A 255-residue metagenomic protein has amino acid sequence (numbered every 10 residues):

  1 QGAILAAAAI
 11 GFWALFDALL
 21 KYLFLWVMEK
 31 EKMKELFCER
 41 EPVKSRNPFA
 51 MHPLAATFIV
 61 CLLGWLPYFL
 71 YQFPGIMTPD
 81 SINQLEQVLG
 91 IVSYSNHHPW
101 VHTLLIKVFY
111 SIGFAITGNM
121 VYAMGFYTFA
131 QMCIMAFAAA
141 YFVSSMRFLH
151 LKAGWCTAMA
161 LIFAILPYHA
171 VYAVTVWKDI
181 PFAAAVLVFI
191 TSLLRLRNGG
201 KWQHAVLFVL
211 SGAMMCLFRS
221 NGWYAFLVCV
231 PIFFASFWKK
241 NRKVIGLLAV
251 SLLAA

Functional and structural regions predicted by a protein language model:
G2-W65: Start-transfer (signal-anchor) and selected internal transmembrane alpha helices of multi-pass inner/ER membrane
A6, W100, L104, A115-A140: Loop-to-helix entry region of an early transmembrane alpha helix in multi-pass inner-membrane enzymes
A14-A18, F129-H150, V188: Transmembrane-helix motifs of polytopic, lipid-linked glycan transferases
L54-A56, A140-I165, A183-A184: Transmembrane-helix signature of polytopic, membrane-embedded enzymes that assemble or transfer cell-envelope glycans
Q72-Q84, S93-F109, G113, T117-Y122: Extracytoplasmic catalytic/substrate-binding loops of multi-pass membrane glycan-assembly enzymes
P79, V171-P181: Short acidic/glycine- and proline-prone juxtamembrane loop motifs at membrane-interface regions of multi-pass membrane
L89, Y141, P181-N198, H204 (+2 more regions): Specific aromatic-rich, kink-prone transmembrane helix
A205-R219, S251-A254: Membrane-interface alpha helices of multi-pass inner-membrane proteins
